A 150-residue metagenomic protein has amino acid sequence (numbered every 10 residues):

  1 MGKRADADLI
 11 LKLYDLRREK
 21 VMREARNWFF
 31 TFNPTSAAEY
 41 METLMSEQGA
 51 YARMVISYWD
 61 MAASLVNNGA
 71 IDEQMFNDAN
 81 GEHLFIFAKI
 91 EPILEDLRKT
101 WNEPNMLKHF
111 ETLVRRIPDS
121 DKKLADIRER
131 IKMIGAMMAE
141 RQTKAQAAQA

Functional and structural regions predicted by a protein language model:
M1-A150: Acidic, Ser/Pro/Thr-rich low-complexity regulatory regions and the short amphipathic helical interaction modules they
